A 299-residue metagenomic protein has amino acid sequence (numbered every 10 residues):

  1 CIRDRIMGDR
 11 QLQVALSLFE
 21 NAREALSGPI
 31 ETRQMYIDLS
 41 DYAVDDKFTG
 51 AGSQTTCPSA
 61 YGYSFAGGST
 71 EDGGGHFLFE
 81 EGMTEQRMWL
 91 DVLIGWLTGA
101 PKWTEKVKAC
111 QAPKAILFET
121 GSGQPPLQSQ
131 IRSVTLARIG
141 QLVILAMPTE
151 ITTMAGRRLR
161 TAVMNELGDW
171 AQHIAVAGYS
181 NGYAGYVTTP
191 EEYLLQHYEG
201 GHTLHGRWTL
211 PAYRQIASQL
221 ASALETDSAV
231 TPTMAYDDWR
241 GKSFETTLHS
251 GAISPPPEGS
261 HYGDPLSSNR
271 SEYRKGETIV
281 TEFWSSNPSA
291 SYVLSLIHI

Functional and structural regions predicted by a protein language model:
R3-I297: Non-catalytic substrate/cofactor recognition surfaces at enzyme active-site rims
